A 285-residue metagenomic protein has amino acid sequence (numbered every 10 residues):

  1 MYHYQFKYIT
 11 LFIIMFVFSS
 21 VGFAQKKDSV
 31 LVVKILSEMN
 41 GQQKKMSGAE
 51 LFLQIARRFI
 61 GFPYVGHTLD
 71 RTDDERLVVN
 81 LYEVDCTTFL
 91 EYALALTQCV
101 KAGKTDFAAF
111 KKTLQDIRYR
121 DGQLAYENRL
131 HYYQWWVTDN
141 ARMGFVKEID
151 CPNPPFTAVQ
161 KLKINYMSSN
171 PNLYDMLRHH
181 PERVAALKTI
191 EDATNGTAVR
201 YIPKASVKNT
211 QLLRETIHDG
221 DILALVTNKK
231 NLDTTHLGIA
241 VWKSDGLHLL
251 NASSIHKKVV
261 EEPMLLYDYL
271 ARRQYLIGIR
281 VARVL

Functional and structural regions predicted by a protein language model:
M1-V30: Bacterial Sec-dependent N-terminal signal peptides
Q25-Q42: Short N-terminal segments immediately surrounding and downstream of signal-peptide cleavage
S29, Q42-A49, L53, V79-T87 (+2 more regions): Solvent-exposed, acidic/flexible segments
M39, G48-I60, L69: Sequence/structural signature of beta-propeller domains
Y64-T197, W242, N251-S254: Acidic/His-rich structured neighborhood in mature extracellular/periplasmic domains
D73-R76, Y92, A205-T210, L225-T227: N-terminal post-signal-peptidase region of extra-cytosolic proteins
A186-T216: Mixed-charge, Lys/Arg-rich low-complexity intrinsically disordered regions
I217-L285: C-terminal soluble interaction/assembly domains
